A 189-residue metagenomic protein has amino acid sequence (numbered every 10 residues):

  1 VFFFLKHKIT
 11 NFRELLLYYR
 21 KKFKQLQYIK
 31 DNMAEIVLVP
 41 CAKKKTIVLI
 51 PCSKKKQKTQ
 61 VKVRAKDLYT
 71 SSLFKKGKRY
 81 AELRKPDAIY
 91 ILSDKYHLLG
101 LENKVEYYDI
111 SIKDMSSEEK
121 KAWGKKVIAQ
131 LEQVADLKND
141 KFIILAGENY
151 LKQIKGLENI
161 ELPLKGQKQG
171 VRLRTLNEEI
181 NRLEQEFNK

Functional and structural regions predicted by a protein language model:
F3-L5, F12: Short hydrophobic targeting helices and cationic amphipathic motifs that mediate membrane/organellar targeting
Y19-K22, L26-K189: Peripheral peptide segments
